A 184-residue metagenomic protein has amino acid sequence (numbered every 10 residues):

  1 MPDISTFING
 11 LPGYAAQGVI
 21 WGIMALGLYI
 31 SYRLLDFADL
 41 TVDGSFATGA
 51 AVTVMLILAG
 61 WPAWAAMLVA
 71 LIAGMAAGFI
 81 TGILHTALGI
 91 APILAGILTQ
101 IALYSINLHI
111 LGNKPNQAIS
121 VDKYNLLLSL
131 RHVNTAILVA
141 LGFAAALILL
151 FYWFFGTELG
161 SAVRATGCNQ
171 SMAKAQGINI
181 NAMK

Functional and structural regions predicted by a protein language model:
M1-M24, V52, A59-A65: Membrane-interfacial amphipathic/re-entrant helices at transmembrane-helix boundaries
S5-A15, W64, G89, L128-A140: Interfacial loop-to-helix junctions that mark the boundaries of transmembrane helices in multi-pass membrane
N9, Y29-A38, I57-W61: Short, hydrophobic transmembrane alpha-helix segments
I30, M55, A59, F79 (+3 more regions): Membrane-interface helix caps of multi-pass small-molecule transporters
Y32-G49, L84-L98, A162: Short, non-helical or kinked segments that cap or interrupt transmembrane helices
W61-I101, I106, G142-I148: Alpha-helical transmembrane segments within multi-pass membrane transporters and channels
P92, G96-T157, M183: Transmembrane helix-bundle core of multi-pass membrane transporters and related energy-transducing complexes
L149-K184: Membrane-helix/interface signature in polytopic inner-membrane proteins
